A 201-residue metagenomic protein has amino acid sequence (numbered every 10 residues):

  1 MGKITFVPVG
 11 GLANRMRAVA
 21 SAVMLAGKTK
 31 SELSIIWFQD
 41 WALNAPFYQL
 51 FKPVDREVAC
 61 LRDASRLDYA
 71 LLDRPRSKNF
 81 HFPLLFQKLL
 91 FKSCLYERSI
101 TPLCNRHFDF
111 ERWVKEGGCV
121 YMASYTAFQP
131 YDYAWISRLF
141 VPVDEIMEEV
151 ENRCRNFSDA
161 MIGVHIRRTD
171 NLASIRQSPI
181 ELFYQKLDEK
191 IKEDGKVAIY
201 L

Functional and structural regions predicted by a protein language model:
M1-I4: Extreme N-terminal starter segment of soluble prokaryotic enzymes
P8-R17, N171-Q177: A short, glycine/small-residue-rich beta-strand->loop->alpha-helix junction that serves as a flexible
R15-G27, F183-I191: Histidine-anchored nucleotide/phosphate-binding helix
T29-L33, D194-A198: A generic structural motif
E32-A42: A short beta-strand-loop structural module common to alpha/beta enzyme folds
I35-W37, H165-I166, A198-L201: Short beta-strand segments
P46-K196: Secretory-pathway luminal glycosyltransferase catalytic domains
